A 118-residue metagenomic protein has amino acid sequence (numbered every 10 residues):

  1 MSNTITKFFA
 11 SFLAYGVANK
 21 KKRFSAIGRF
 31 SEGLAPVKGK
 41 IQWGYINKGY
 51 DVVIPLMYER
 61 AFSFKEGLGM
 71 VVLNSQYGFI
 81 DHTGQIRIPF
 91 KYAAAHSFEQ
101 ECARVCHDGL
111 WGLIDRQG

Functional and structural regions predicted by a protein language model:
S2-G118: Residue-level detector of conserved, function-critical positions
